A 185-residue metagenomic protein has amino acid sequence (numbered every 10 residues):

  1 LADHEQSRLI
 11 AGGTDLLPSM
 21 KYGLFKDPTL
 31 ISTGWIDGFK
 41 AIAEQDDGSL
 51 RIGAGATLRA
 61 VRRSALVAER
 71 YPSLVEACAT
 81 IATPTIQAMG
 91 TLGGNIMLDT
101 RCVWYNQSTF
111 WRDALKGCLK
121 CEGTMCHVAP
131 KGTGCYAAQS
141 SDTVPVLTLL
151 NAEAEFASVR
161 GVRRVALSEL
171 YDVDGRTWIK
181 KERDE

Functional and structural regions predicted by a protein language model:
L1-E185: C-terminal structural segment of proteins
